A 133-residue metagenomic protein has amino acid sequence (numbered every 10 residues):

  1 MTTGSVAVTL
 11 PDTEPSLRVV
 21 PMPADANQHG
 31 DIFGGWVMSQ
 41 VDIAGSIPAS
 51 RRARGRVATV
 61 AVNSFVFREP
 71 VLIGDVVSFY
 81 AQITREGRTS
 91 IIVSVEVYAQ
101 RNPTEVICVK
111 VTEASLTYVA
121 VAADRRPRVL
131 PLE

Functional and structural regions predicted by a protein language model:
M1-T2, V111: Intrinsically disordered/low-complexity terminal segments and short unstructured peptides
T2-A61, V119-E133: Hot-dog-fold acyl-thioester-processing enzymes
A7-L17, L72-I73, T84-E133: HotDog/MaoC-like acyl-thioester-processing domains
V62-S64, E113: Extracellular/lumenal ectodomain signal focusing on beta-strand-rich modules and carbohydrate-recognition contexts
